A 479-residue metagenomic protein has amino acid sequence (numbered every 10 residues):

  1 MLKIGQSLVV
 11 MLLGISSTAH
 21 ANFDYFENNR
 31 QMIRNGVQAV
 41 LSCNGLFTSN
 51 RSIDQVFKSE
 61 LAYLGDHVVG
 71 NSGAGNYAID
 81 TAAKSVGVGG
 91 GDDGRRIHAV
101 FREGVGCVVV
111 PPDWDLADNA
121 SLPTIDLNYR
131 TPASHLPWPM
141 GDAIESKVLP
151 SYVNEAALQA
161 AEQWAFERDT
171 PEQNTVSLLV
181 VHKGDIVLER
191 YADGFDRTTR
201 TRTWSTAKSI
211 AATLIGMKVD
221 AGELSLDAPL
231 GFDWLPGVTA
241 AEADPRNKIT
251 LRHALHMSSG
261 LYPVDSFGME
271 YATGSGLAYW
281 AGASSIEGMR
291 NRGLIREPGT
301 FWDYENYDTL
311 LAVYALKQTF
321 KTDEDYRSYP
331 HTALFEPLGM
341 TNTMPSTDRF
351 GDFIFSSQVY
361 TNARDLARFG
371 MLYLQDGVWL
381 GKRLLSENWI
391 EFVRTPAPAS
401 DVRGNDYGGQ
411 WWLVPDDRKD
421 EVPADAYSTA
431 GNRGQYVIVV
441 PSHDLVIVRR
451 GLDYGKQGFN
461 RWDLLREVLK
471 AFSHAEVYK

Functional and structural regions predicted by a protein language model:
N29, D113, L122, T429-K479: Structured C-terminal helix/loop/strand segments within mature extracytoplasmic catalytic/sensor domains
G141-K183: Beta-lactamase-like hydrolase cores
A156-Q163, D185-R190, P229-D233, E270-P298 (+1 more regions): Short, charged, amphipathic alpha-helices and their helix-cap/turn boundaries
G184, R202-D227, A254, A312-L316 (+1 more regions): Active-site SXXK
A212, Y307-K317, S357-W379, Q435-G451: Active-site-proximal alpha-helical segments within enzyme catalytic domains
A221-L261, N291-I295, K321-S357: Active-site helix/loop module of the DD-peptidase/beta-lactamase fold, centered on the serine-lysine SxxK catalytic
G222-L226, K317-H331, G377-L385, D401-V402 (+1 more regions): Structural helix-adjacent loops and short alpha-helical linkers that scaffold large soluble proteins
M340-T347, I390-V446: Active-site Gly/Thr loop motif
